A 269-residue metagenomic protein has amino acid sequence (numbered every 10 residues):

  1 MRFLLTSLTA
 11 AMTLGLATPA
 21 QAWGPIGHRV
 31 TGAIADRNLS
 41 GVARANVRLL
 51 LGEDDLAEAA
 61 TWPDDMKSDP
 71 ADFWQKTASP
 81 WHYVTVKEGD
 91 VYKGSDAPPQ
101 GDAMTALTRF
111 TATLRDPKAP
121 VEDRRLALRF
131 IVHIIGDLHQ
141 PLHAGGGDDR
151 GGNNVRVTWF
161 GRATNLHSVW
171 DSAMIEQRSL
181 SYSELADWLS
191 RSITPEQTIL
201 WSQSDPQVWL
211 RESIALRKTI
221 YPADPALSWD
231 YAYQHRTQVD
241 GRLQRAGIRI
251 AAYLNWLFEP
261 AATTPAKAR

Functional and structural regions predicted by a protein language model:
M1-L5: Positively charged n-region of N-terminal signal peptides that target proteins for export
T6-G15: Bacterial N-terminal signal peptides
A17-P19: N-terminal signal peptide c-region/cleavage motif recognized by signal peptidases
Q21-I134, P141-R269: N-terminal, motif-rich segments that launch catalysis or mediate targeting to/interaction with membranes, typified by
